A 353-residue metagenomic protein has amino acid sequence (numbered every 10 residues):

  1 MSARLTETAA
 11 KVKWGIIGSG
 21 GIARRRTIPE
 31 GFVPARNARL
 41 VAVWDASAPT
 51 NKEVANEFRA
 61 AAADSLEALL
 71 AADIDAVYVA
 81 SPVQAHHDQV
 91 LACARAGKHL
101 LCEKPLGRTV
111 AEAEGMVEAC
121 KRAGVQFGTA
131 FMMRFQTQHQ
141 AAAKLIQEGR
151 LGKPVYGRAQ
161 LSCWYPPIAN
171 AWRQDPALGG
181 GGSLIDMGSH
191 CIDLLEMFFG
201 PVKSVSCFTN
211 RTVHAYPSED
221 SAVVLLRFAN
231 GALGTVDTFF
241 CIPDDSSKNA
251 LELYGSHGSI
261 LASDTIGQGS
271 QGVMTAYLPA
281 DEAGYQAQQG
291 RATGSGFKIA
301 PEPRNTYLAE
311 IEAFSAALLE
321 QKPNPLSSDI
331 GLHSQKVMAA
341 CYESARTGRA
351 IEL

Functional and structural regions predicted by a protein language model:
M1-E57: N-terminal Rossmann-like dinucleotide-binding module
M1-K11, I16, A76-V79, A313-L353: C-terminal helix-rich "cap/oligomerization" subdomain common to oxidoreductases
K11, M132, F228, L251-D329 (+1 more regions): C-terminal glycine/acidic-rich active-site capping loop/insertion
R24, D64, V79, L101-C102 (+3 more regions): Hydrophobic residues in well-ordered beta-strands that form the structural core
S47, F58-A119, T306: Beta-loop-alpha module in the N-terminal Rossmann-like domain of NAD(P)-dependent dehydrogenases, especially those
E118-Q126, Q140-V155, Y254-G258: Basic phosphate/pyrophosphate-binding loop/patch that engages nucleotide-derived ligands
M133-Y216, V223, G348: Predominantly a Rossmann-like dinucleotide-binding segment in NAD(P)-dependent oxidoreductases
